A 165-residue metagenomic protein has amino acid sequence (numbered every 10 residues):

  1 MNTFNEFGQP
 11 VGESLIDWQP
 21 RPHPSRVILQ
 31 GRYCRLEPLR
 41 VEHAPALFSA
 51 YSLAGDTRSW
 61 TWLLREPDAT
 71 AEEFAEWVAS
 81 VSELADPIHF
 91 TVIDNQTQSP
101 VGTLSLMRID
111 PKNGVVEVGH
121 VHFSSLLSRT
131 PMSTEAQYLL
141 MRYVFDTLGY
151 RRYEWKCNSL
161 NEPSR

Functional and structural regions predicted by a protein language model:
M1-T130, Y143: GNAT-family acyltransferases
E117, R152, P163: Amphipathic alpha-helical recognition patches that constitute DNA-binding helices
S133: Glycine-rich acyl-CoA binding loop
D146-K156: Conserved GNAT acetyl-CoA-binding A-motif
W155-R165: Conserved beta-strand-loop-alpha-helix junction that forms the acyl-donor binding cleft
